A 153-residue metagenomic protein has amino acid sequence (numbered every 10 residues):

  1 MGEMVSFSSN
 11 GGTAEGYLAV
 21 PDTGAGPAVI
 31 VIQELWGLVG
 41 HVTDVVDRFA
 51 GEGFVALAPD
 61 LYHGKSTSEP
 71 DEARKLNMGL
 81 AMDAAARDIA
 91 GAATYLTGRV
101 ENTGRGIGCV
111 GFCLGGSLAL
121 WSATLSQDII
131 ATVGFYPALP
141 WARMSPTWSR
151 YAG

Functional and structural regions predicted by a protein language model:
M1: Cysteine-centered metal-binding/redox modules
M4-N102: Serine-hydrolase catalytic machinery in alpha/beta-hydrolase-like enzymes
N77-L80, S149-G153: A catalytic-pocket lid/entrance helix-loop region that shapes and gates access to the active site across common
A90-Y151: Primarily recognizes the serine-hydrolase "nucleophile elbow" in alpha/beta-hydrolase and SGNH/GDSL folds
